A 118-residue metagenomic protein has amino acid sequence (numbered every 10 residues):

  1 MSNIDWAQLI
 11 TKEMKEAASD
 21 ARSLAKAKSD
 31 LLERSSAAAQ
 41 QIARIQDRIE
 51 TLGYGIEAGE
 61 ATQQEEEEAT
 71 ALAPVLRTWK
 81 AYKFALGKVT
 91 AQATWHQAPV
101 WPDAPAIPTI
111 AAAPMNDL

Functional and structural regions predicted by a protein language model:
M1-L118: A preference for well-ordered globular domain cores that mediate specific macromolecular interactions or catalysis
